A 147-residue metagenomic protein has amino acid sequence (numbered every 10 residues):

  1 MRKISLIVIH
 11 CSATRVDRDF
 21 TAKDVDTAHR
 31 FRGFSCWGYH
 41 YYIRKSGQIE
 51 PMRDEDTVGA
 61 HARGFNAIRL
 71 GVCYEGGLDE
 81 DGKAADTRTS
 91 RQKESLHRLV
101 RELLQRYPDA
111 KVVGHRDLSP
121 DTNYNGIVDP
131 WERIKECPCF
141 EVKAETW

Functional and structural regions predicted by a protein language model:
M1-T57, N66, K135: Short, conserved "active-site rim" segments that organize catalytic pockets and cofactor/ligand binding
M1-V8, S12, S46-I49, N66-I68 (+1 more regions): Basic/polar, cationic surfaces and motifs that engage anionic cell-wall and phosphate/carboxylate ligands
D56-R63, R101: Short amphipathic alpha-helices and their capping/turn segments at secondary-structure boundaries
V72: Ligand-binding face of N-terminal immunoglobulin V-set domains in extracellular IgSF glycoproteins
